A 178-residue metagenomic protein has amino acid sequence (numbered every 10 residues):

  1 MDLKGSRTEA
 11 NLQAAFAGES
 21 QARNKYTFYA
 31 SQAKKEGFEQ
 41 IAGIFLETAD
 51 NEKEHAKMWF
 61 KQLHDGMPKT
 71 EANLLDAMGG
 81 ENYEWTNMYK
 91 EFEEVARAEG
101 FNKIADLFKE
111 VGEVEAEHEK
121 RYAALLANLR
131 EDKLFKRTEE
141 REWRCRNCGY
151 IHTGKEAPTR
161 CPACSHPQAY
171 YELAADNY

Functional and structural regions predicted by a protein language model:
M1-Y178: Non-heme di-metal
